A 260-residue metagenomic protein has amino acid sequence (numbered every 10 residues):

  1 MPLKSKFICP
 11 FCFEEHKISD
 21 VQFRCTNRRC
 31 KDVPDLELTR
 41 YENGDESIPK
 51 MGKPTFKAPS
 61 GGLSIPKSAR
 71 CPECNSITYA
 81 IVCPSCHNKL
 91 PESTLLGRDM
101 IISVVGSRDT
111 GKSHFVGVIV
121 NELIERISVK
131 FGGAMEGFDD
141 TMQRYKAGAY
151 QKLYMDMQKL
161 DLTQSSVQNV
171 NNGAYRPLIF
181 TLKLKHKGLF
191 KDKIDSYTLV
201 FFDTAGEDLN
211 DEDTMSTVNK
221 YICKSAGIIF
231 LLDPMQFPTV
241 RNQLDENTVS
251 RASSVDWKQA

Functional and structural regions predicted by a protein language model:
M1-L96: Long, basic/Gly/Ser/Thr-rich N-terminal segments that mediate initial subcellular attachment or targeting
S85, P91-L95, I124-T163: Flexible phosphate/Mg2+-sensing switch loops adjacent to catalytic phosphate-binding sites
I102-V104: Hydrophobic anchor at the beta1->P-loop junction of P-loop NTPases
D109: Walker A (P-loop) phosphate-binding loop of P-loop NTPases
K112: Conserved lysine of the Walker
F115-E125: A conserved segment at the C-terminal end of the G1
K193-S196, S216-A260: Conserved C-terminal guanine-recognition region of P-loop GTPase G domains, centered on the G4
D195-S216: Switch II (G3) loop of P-loop NTPases
